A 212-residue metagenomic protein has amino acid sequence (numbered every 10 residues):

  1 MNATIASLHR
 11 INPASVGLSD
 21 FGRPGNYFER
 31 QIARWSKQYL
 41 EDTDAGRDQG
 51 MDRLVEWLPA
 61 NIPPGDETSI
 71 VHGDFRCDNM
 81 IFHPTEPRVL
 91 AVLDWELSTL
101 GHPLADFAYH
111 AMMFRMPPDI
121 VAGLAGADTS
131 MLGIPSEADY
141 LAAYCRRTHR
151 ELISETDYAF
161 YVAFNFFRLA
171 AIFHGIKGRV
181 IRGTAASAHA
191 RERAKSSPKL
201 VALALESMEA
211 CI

Functional and structural regions predicted by a protein language model:
M1-Q49, I62-S69, L97-P103, T184-S197: A cross-family kinase active-site recognition segment
L8, D44, R53, W57-A111: Active-site acidic catalytic loop and adjacent metal/ATP-binding pocket of ATP-dependent phosphoryl transfer enzymes
H9-S15, T43, I62, P84 (+5 more regions): A general structural signal marking secondary-structure boundaries and capping sites
D20-P24, V55, G123-A127: Short linear capping/connector segments at secondary-structure termini
R23, L152-F164: All-alpha amphipathic helical-bundle segments outside canonical DNA-binding/catalytic cores that form hydrophobic
S69-I70, I81-A91, H149-L152, S187-A190 (+1 more regions): Conserved NTP-binding catalytic cores of kinases and kinase-like/nucleotidyltransferase enzymes across multiple kinase
A105-R150, F164-R182: Active-site activation/catalytic loop segments of kinase-like enzymes and analogous catalytic loops in related
A171, G175-I212: Regulatory N- and C-terminal appendages and interdomain linkers associated with kinase/kinase-like NTP transferase
